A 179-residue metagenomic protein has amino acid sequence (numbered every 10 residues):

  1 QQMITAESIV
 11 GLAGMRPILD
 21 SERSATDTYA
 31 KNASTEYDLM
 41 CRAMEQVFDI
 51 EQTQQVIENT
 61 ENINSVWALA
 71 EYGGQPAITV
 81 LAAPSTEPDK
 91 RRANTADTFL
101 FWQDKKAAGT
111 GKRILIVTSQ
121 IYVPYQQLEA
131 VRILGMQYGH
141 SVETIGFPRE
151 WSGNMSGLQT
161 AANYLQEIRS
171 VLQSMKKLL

Functional and structural regions predicted by a protein language model:
Q1-Q159: A structural signal for short, hydrophobic/glycine-enriched beta-strand patches
N154-L179: Long, compositionally biased charged/polar accessory segments in the mid-to-C-terminal portions of proteins
